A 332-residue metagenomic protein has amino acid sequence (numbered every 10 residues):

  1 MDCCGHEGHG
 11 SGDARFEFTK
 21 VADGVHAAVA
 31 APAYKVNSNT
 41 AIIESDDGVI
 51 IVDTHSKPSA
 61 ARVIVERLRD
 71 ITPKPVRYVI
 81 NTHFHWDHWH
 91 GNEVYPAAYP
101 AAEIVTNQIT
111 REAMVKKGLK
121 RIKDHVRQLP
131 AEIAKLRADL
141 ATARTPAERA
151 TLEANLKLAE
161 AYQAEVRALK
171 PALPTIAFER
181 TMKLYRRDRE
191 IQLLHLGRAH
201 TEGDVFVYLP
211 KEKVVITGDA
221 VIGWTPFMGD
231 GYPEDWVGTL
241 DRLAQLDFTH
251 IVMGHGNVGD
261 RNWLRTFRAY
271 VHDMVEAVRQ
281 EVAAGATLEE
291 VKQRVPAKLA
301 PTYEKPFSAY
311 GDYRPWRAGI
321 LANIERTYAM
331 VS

Functional and structural regions predicted by a protein language model:
M1-T19, D23, A329-S332: Basic/polar N-terminal segments that are highly enriched at the extreme N-terminus, encompassing both cleavable
C3-E7, A283-S332: C-terminal regulatory/interaction regions
T19-R67, V205-D219: Conserved beta-strand hairpin/beta-sheet module of binuclear metal-dependent hydrolase folds, prominently
T19-V21, I43, T181-R186, M253: Short acidic-hydrophobic surface loop/beta-edge motif
G24, I43, D53, L68 (+10 more regions): Divalent metal-coordination and catalytic microenvironments
A27, I50-D53, R77-N81, Q192-L193: Short catalytic-loop micro-motif centered on adjacent basic/acidic residues
G48-I50, S56-P58, K183, E190-D273 (+1 more regions): Metallo-beta-lactamase
R69-P174, K183: Active-site HxH/HxHxD metal-binding segment of metal-dependent hydrolases
